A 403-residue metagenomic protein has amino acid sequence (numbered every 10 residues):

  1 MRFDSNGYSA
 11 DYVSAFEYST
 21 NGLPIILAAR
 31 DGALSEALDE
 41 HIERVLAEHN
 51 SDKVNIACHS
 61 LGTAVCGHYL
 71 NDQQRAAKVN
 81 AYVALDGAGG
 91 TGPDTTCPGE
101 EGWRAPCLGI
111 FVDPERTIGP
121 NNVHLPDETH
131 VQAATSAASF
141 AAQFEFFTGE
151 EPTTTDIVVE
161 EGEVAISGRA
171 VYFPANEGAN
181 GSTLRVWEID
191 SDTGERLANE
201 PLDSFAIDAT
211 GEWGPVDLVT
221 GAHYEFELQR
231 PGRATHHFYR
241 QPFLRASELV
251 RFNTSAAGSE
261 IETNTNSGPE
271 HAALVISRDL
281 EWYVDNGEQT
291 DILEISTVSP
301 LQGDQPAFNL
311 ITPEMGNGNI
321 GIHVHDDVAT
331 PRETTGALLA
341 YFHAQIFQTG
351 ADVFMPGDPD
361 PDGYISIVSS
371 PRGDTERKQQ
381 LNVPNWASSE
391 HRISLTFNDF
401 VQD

Functional and structural regions predicted by a protein language model:
M1-A57, L61-A84, P152-T153, Y172-D403: N-terminal non-catalytic accessory region
H41, Q143-F147, V171: Generic structural signal for bulky hydrophobic/aromatic residues embedded in well-ordered secondary structure
A77-A133: The feature captures the conserved acid-bearing segment of alpha/beta-hydrolase catalytic domains
C107, P120, I166, S182-L184: A broad, low-specificity signal marking well-ordered, structured residues that form hydrophobic/aromatic
Q132-F144: Post-His helix in hydrolase/transferase enzymes
F144, T148-V164: Beta-strand-rich domain onsets/edges
V164-Y172: Beta-strand-rich structural segments
